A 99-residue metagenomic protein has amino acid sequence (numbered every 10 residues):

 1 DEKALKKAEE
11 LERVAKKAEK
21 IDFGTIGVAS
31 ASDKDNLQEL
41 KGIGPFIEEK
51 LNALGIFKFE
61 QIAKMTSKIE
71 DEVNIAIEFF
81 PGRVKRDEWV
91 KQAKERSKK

Functional and structural regions predicted by a protein language model:
D1-K41, P45-K99: C-terminal extensions
